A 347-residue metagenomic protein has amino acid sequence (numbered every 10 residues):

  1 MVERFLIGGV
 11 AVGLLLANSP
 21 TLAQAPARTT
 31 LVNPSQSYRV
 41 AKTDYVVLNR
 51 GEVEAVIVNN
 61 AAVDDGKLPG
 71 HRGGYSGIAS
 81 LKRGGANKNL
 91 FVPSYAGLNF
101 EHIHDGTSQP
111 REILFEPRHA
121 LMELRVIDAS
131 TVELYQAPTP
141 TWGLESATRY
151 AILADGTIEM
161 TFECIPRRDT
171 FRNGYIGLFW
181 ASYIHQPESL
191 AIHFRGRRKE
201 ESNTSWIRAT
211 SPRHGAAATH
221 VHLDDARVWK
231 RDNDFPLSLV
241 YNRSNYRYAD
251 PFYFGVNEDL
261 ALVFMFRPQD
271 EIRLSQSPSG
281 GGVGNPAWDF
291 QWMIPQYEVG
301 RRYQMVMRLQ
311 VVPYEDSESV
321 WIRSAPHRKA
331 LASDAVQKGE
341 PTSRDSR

Functional and structural regions predicted by a protein language model:
M1-G9: Bacterial N-terminal signal peptides that target proteins for export
G8-A17: Bacterial N-terminal signal peptides
A17, T21-A25: Boundary at the C-terminal end of the N-terminal hydrophobic targeting segment
A25-G51, D224-D345: Beta-strand-rich recognition/accessory modules
Q36-P117: Acidic-aromatic substrate-binding/catalytic surfaces of carbohydrate-active enzymes
I103-T157, C164, D169-F171: Extended, loop-rich substrate-binding clefts of extracytoplasmic carbohydrate-active enzymes
L153, T157-S211: Acidic (Asp/Glu-rich), glycine- and aromatic
G196-V240: Low-complexity, serine/threonine/proline-enriched polar segments
